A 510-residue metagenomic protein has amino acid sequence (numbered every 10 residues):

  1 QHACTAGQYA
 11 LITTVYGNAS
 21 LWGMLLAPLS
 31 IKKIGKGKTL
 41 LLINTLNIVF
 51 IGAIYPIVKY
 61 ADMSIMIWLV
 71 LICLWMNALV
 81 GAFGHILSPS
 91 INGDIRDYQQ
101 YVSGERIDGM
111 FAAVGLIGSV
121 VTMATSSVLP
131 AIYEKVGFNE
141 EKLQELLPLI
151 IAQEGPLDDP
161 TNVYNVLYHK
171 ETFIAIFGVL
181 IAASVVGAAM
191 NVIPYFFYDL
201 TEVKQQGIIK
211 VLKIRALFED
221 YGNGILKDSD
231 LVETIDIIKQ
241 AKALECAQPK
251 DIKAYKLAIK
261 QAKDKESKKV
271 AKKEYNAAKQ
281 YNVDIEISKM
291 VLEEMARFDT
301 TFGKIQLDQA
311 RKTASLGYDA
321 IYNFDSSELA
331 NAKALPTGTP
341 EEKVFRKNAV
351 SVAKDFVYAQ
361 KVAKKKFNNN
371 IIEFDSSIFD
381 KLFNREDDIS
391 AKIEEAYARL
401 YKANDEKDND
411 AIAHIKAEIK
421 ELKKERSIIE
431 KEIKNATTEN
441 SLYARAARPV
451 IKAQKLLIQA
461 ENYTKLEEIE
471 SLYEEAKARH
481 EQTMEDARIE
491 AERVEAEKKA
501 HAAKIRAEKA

Functional and structural regions predicted by a protein language model:
Q1-L226, D230, K273, N282 (+11 more regions): Membrane-embedded alpha-helical bundles of multi-pass transporters/translocases, especially carrier/permease families
V166, D199-D405, A411-A510: Intrinsic disorder in cytosolic terminal tails and internal cytosolic loops of multi-pass membrane transporters
